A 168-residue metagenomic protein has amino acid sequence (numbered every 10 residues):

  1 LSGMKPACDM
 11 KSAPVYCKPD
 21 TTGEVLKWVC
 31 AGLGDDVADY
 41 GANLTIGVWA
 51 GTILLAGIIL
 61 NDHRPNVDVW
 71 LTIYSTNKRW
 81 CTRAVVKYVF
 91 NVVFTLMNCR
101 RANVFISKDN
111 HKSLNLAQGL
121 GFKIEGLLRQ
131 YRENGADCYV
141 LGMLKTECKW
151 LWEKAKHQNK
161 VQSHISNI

Functional and structural regions predicted by a protein language model:
S2-D36, N167: Short amphipathic alpha-helix that is part of the acyltransferase structural core
G41-A56: Conserved beta-hairpin
P65-N77, F105: Conserved acetyl-CoA binding element of GNAT-fold acetyltransferases
T76-K87, D109-K112: Conserved glycine-rich acetyl-CoA-binding loop
T95-I106: Conserved GNAT acetyl-CoA-binding A-motif
F105, K123-C138: Conserved catalytic-core motifs of GNAT/GCN5-like acyltransferases
D109-G126: Conserved active-site alpha-helix within GNAT-family acetyltransferase domains
Y131-I168: C-terminal "cap" of GNAT-fold acetyltransferases
